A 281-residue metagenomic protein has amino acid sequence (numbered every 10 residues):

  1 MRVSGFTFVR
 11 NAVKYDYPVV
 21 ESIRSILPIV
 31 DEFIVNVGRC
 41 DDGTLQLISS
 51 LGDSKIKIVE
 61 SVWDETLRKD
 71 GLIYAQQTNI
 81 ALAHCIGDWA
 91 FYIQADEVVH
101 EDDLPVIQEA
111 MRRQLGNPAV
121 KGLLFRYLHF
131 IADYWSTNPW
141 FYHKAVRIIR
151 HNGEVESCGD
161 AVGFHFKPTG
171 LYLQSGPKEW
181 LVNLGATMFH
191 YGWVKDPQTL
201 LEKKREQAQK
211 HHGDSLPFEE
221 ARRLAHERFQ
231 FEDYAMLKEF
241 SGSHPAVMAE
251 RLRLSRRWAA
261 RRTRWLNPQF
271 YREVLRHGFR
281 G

Functional and structural regions predicted by a protein language model:
R2-T7, I26, D31-V35, M188: Hydrophobic targeting segments
V3-F6, R10, D16-P18, V37 (+1 more regions): Active-site-proximal specificity loops/subdomain of glycosyltransferases
A12-E32: Short, well-formed alpha-helical segments that are part of the catalytic scaffolds of diverse glycosyltransferases
E21-S22, L47, V106: A short acidic, amphipathic alpha-helical/loop segment
P28, L51-D53, N117, N183: Short, well-ordered coil/turn elements that cap or connect secondary structure elements
G71-A75, H100-G281: Catalytic-site signature of metal-activated, phosphate-bearing donor transferases, centered on the GT-A/GT-A-like
Q94-V98: The conserved acidic donor/metal-binding loop of glycosyltransferases
